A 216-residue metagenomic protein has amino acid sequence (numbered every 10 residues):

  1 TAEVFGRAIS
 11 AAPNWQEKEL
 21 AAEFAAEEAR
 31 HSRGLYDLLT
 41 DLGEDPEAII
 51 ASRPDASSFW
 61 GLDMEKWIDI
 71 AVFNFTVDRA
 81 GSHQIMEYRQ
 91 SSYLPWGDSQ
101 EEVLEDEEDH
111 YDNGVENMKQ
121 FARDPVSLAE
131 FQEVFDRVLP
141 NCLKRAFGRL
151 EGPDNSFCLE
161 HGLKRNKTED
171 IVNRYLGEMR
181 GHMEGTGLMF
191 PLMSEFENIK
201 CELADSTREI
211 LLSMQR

Functional and structural regions predicted by a protein language model:
T1-A22, G81-W96: Helix-loop segments that flank and shape redox-cofactor active sites
R7, S32-Y88: Active-site-adjacent scaffolding segments
A12-R30, K66, I70, P95-E107 (+1 more regions): Alpha-helical scaffold segments that form or flank carboxylate-/histidine-based iron centers
E19, E23-I50, G114-F121: Conserved alpha-helical segments that form or flank metal/cofactor-binding pockets of metalloenzymes
A26-R33, F75-R79, E101-D112, D136-L143 (+2 more regions): Generic structural signal for well-ordered, non-transmembrane alpha-helical segments in soluble/cytosolic regions
I50-F75, S91, P140-R165: Acidic/His metal-coordination segments adjacent to aromatic residues that form catalytic metal sites in metalloenzymes
S92-G148: A contiguous pocket-lining binding segment that forms or flanks enzyme active sites
S127-R216: Extended, helix-rich structural scaffolds rather than catalytic motifs
